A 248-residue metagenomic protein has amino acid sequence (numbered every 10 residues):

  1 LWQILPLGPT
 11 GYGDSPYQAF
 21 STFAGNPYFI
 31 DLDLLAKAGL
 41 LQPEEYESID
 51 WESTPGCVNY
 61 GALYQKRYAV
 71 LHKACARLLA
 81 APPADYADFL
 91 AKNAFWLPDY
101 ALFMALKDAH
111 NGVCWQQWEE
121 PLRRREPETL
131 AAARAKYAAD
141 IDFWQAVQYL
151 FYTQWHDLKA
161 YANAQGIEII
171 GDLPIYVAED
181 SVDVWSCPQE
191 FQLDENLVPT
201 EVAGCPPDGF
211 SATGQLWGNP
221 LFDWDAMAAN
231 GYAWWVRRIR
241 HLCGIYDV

Functional and structural regions predicted by a protein language model:
L1, G166-I170, V248: Structural preference for beta-strand elements that scaffold enzyme active sites
Q3-G13, L173-E179: Short, solvent-exposed turn/loop segments enriched in Gly/Ser/Thr/Pro and often Arg
I4, F103, A162, D172: Conserved, mostly hydrophobic/aromatic
G13-Y152, V177-V248: Alpha-amylase-like alpha-glycosidases and glucanotransferases acting on alpha-linked glucans and related
F151-A164, E168: Active-site pocket-lining segments that scaffold enzyme catalytic pockets across diverse folds
